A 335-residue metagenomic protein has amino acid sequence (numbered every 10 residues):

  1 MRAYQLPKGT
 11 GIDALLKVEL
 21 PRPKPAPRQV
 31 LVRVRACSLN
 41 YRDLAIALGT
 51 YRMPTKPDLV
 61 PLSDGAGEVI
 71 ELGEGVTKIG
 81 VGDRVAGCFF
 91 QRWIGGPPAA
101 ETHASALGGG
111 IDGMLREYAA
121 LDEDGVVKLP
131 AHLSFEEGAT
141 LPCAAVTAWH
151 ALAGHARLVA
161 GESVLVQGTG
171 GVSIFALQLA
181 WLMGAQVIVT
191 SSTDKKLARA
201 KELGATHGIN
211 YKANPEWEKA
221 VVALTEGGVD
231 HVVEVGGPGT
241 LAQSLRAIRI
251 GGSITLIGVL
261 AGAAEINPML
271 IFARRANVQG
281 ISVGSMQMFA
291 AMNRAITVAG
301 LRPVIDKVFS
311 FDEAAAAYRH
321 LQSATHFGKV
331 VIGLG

Functional and structural regions predicted by a protein language model:
P7, E226, G300-V304, A316-G335: C-terminal capping/lid region of NAD(P)-dependent oxidoreductase domains
P21-C37, T50-I94, G110-D112, P130-H132: Glycine-rich beta-strand-centered segment in the early N-terminal region that forms part of a ligand/cofactor-binding
F89-Q167, E202: NAD(P)H dinucleotide-binding glycine-rich loop of Rossmann-like/cofactor-binding domains, especially the beta1-alpha1
T102-A104, M183, D194, K201 (+2 more regions): Glycine-rich phosphate-binding loop and adjacent beta-alpha segment of Rossmann(oid) nucleotide-cofactor-binding
S163-T169, W181-Q243: Adenosine-nucleotide cofactor-binding segment
S173-I174: N-terminal Rossmann-fold NAD(P) dinucleotide-binding loop
